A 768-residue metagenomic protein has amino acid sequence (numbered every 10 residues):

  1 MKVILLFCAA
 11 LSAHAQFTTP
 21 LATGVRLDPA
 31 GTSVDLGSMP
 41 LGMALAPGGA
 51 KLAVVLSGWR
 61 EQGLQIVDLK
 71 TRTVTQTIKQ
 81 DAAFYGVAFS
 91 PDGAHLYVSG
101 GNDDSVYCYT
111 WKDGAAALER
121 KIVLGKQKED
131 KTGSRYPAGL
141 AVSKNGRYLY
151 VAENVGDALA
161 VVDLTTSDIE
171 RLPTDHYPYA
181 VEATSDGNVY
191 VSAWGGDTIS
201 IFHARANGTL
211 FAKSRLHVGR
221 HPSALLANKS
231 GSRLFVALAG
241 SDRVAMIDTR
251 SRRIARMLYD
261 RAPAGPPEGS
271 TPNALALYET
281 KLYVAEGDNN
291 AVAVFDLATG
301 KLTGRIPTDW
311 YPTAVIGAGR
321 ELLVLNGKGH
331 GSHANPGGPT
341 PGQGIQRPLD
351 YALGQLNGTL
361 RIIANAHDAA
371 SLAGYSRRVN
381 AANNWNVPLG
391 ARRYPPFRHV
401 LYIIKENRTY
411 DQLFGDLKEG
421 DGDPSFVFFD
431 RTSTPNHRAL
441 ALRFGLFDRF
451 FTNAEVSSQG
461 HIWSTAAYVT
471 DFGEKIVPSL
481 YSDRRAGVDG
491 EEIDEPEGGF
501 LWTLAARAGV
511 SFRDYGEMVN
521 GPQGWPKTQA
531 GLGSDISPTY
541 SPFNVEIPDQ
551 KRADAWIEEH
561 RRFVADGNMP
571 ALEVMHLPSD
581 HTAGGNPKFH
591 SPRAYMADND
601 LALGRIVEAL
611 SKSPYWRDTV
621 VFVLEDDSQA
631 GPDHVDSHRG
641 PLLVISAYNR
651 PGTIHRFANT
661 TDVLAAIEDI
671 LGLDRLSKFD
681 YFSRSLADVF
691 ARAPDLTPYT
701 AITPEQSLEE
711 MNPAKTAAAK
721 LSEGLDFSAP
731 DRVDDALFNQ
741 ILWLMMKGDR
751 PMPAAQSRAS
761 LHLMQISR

Functional and structural regions predicted by a protein language model:
M1-F7: Sec-dependent signal peptide recognition, specifically the positively charged N-region followed immediately by
K2, H221, R233, R243 (+2 more regions): Basic side chains
K2, L21, A30, V74 (+16 more regions): A general structural-boundary detector
I4, V25, I66, V74 (+26 more regions): Weak global preference for isoleucine
H14-R393: Predominantly soluble domains enriched in secretory-pathway, periplasmic, or organellar proteins
A370-R768: N-terminal pro-sequences and low-complexity stem/linker regions of secreted or lumenal proteins
